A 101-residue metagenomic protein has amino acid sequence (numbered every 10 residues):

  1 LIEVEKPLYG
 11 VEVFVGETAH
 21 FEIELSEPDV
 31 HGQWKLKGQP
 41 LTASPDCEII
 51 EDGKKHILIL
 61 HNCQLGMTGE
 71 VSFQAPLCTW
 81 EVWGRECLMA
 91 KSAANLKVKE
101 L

Functional and structural regions predicted by a protein language model:
L1-L101: Immunoglobulin-superfamily
